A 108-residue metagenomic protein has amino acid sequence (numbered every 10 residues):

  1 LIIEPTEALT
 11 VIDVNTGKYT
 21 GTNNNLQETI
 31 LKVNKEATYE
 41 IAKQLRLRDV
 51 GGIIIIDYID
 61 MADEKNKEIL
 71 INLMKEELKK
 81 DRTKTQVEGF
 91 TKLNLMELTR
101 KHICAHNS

Functional and structural regions predicted by a protein language model:
L1-S108: Conserved glycine-centered short motifs in functionally critical loops
